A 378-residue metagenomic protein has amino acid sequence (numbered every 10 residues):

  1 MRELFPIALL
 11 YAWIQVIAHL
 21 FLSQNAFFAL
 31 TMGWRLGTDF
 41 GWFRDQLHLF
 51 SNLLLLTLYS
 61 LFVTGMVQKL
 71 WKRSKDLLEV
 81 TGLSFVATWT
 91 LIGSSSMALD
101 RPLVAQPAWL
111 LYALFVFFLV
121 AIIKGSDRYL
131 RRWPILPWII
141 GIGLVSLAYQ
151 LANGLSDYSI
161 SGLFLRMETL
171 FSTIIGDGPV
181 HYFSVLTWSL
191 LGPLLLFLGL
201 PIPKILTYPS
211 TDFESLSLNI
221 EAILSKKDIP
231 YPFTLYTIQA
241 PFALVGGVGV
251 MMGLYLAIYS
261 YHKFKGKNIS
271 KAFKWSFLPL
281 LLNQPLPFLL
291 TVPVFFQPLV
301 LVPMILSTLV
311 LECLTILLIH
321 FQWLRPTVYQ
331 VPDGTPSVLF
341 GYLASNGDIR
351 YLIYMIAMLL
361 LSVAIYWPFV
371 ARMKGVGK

Functional and structural regions predicted by a protein language model:
M1-L9, K69-L78, R131-L144, V180-L190 (+1 more regions): Alpha-helical transmembrane segments and their helix-start/interface "positive-inside/aromatic belt" motifs in integral
M1-R128, F295, C313: Early transmembrane hairpin of solute transport permeases
L30-L36, F288-K378: Transmembrane alpha-helical segments and their short flanking loops that form helix-hairpins/helix-helix interfaces
L36-L47, Q68-K72, Y231-Y236, A257-K271 (+1 more regions): Short juxtamembrane and helix-loop transition motifs at transmembrane-helix boundaries in membrane proteins
R44-Y59, D177-L198, K227-G249, F340-A364: Hydrophobic alpha-helical transmembrane segments
T57-R73, A121, P193-L200, T237-K267 (+1 more regions): Transmembrane alpha-helical segments in integral membrane proteins
S146-L216: Aromatic-rich transmembrane-lumenal/periplasmic boundary elements in polytopic membrane proteins
S215-M304, T308: Helix-loop-helix junctions within the multi-pass membrane cores of secondary transporters/permeases
